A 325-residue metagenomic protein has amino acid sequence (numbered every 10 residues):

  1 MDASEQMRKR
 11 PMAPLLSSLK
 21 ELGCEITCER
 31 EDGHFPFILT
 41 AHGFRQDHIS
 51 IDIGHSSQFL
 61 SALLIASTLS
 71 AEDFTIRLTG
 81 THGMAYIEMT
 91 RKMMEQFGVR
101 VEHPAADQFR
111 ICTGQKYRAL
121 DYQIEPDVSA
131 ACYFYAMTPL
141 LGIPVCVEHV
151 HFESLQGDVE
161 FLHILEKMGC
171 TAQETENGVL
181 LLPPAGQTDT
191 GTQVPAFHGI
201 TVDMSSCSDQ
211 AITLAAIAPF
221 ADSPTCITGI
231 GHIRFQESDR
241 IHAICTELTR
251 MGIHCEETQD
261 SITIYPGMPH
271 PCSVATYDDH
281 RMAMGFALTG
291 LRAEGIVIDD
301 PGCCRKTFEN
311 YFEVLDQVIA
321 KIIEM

Functional and structural regions predicted by a protein language model:
M1-M325: Structural preference for solvent-exposed beta-strand-turn elements and adjacent flexible terminal/loop segments within
